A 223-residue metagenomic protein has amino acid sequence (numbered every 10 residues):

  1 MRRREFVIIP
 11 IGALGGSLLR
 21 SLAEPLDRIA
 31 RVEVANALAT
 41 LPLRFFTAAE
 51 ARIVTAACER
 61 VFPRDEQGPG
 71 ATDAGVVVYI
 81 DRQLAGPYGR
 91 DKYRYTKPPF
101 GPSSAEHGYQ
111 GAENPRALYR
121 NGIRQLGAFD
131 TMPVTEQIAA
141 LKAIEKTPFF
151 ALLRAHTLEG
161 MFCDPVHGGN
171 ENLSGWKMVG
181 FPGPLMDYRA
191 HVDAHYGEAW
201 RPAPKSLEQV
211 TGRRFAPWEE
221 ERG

Functional and structural regions predicted by a protein language model:
E5-D27, P133: N-terminal export signals
I8, G12-A13, R31-L38, D81: Short, mixed-charge, low-aromatic patches
I9-A13, R60, H156: Generic, well-ordered alpha-helical scaffold segments in large soluble proteins
S17-A56: C-terminal segment of N-terminal export signals and the immediately downstream linker at the start of the mature
L38-A39, A49-A56, Q67-G223: Mature-region segments of soluble proteins
V61, D65-E66: Short amphipathic alpha-helical interaction patches enriched in hydrophobic/aromatic residues with interspersed Lys/Arg
